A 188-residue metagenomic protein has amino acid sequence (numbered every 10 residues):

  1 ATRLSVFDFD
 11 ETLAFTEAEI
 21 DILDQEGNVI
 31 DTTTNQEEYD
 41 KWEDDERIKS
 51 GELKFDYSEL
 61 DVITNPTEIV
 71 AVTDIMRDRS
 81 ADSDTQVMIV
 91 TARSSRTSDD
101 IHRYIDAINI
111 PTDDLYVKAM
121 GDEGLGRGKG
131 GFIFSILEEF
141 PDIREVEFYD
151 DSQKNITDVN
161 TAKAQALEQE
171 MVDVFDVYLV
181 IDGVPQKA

Functional and structural regions predicted by a protein language model:
T2-G126: Alpha-helical substrate-recognition element adjacent to the catalytic core
R3, K129-V159: Conserved Lys-Pro-Asp/Glu-containing loop-to-beta segment of HAD-superfamily phosphomonoesterases, centered on
T32-D45, E168-A188: A short, conserved beta-to-alpha structural element at the edge of catalytic cores that scaffolds binding
D82-S83, I108-D114, A164-Y178: Structural alpha-beta junctions
Q86, E145, D176: Residues at the starts of beta-strands that form the adenosine-phosphate
A92, D151, D182: Cofactor-binding loop segments of dinucleotide-utilizing enzymes, especially the Rossmann-like FAD- and NAD(P)+-binding
D100-N109, T157-Q169, A188: Short, aromatic/basic amphipathic alpha-helical patches
